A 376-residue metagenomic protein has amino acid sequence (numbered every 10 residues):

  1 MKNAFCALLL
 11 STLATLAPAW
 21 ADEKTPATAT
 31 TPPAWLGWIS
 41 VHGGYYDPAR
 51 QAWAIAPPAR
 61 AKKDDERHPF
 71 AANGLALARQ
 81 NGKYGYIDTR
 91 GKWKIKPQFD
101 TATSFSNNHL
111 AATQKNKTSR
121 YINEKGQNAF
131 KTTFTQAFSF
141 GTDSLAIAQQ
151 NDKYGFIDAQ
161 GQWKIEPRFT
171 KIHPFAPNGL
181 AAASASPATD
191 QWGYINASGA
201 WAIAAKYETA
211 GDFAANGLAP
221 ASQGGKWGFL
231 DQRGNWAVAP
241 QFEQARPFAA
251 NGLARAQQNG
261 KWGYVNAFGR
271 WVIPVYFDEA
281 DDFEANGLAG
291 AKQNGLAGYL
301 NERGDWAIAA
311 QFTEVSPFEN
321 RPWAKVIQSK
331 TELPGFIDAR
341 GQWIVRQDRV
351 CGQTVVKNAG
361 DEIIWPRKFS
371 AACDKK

Functional and structural regions predicted by a protein language model:
M1-A4: Positively charged n-region of N-terminal signal peptides that target proteins for export
A7-T15: Bacterial N-terminal signal peptides
T15-L16, C351: Residues in and immediately flanking transmembrane alpha helices
A17-A21: Sec/Tat signal peptide C-region and signal peptidase I cleavage site
D22-K376: Residue-level detector of conserved, function-critical positions
